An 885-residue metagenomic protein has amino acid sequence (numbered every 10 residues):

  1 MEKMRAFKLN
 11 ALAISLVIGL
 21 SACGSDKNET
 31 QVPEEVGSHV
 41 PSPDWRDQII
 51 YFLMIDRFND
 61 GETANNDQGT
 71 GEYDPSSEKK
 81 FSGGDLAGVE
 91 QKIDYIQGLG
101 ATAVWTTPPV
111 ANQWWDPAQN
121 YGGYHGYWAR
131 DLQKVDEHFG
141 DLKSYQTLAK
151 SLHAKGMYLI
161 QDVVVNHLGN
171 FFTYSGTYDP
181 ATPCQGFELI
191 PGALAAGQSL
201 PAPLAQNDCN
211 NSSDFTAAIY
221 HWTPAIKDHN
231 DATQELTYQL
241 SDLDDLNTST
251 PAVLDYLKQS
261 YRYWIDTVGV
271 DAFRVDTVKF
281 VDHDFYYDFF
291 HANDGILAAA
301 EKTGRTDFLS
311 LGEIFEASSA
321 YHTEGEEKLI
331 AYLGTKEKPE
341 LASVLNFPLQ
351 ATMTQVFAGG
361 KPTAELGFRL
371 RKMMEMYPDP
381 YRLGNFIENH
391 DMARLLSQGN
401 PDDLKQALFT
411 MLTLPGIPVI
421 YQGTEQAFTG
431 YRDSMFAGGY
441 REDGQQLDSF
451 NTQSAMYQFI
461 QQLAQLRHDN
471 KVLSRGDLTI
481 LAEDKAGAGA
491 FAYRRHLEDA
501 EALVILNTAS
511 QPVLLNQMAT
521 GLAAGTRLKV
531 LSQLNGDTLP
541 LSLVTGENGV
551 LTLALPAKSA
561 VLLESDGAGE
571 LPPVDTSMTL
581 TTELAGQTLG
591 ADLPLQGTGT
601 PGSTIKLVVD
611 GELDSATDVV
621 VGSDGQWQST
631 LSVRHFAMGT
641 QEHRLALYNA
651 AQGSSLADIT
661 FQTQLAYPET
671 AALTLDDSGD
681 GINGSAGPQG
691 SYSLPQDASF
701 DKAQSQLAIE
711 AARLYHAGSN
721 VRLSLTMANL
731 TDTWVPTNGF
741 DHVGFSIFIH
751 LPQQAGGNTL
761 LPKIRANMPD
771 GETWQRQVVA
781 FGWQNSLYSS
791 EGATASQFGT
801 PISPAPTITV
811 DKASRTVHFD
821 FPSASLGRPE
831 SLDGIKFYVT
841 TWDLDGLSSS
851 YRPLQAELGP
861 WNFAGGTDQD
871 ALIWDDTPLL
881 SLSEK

Functional and structural regions predicted by a protein language model:
L20-A22: C-terminal motif of bacterial Sec signal peptides marking the signal peptidase cleavage site
P33, A149, H167, Q259-D379 (+6 more regions): Active-site-proximal helices and loops of the catalytic beta/alpha 8
S42-Q48, D56-Y263, T267-V268, D288-A299 (+5 more regions): Substrate-binding/active-site clefts of carbohydrate-active enzymes
S542-T576: C-terminal beta-strand-rich structural cap/linker in extracellular carbohydrate-active enzymes
A568-G590, Q664-D697, D701-A711: Short, compositionally biased P/S/T/A/G/V-rich stretches that sit at domain boundaries
P573-A666: Ser/Thr-rich low-complexity repeats and stalk/linker segments
T660-D680, H750-T773, L826-K885: Acidic/polar low-complexity flexible segments
E669-D676, S693-Q784, G846-S848: Surface-exposed, glycine/proline- and aromatic-rich loop segments on solvent-exposed faces across compartments
